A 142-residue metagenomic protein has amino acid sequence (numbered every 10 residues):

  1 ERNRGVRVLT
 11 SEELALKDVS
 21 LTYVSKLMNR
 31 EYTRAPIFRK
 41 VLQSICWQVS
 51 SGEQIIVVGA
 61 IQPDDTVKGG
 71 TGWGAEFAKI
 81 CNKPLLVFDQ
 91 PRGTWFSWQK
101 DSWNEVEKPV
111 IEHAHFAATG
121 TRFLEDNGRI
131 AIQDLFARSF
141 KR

Functional and structural regions predicted by a protein language model:
E1-R142: Acidic/glycine-enriched connector segments
